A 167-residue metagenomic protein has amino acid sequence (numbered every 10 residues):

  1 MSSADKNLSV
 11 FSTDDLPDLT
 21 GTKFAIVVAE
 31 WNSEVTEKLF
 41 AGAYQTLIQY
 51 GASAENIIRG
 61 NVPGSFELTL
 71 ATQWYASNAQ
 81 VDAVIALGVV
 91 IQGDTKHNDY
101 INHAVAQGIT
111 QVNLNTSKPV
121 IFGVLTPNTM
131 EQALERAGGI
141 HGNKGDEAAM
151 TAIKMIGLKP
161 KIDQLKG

Functional and structural regions predicted by a protein language model:
M1-K23, L165-K166: SAM-dependent methyltransferases
S3, T22, N98-D99, H103-G167: C-terminal binding/interaction regions
S12-V62: Glycine-rich phosphate/diphosphate-binding loop of Rossmann-like nucleotide-binding domains
A25, E67, D82-V84, K118-V124: Structural motif
E30-W31, V62, V89-V90, L125-T129: Short, ordered loop/turn segments at secondary-structure junctions
S33, E37, A41, V62-F66 (+3 more regions): Electropositive phosphate-/nucleotide-binding environments in soluble metabolic enzymes
I48-S53, Q80, N115-T116: Short helix-capping segments at alpha-helix termini
E67-I109, L165-G167: Glycine-rich phosphate-binding loop
